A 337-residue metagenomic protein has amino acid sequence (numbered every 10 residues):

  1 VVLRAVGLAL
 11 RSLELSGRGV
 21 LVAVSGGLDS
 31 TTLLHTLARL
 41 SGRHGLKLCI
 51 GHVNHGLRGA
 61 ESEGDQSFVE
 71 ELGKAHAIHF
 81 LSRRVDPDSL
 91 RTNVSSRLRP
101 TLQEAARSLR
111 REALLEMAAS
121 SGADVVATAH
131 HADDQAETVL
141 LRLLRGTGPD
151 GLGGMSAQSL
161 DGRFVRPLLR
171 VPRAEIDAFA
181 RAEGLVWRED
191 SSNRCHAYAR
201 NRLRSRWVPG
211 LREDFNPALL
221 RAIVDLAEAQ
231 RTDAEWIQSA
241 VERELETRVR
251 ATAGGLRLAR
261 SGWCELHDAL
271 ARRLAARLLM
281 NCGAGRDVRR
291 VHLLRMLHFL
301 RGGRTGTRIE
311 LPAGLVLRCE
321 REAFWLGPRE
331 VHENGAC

Functional and structural regions predicted by a protein language model:
V1-S205: Core alpha/beta nucleotide-donor-binding catalytic domains of modification enzymes
V2-S30, S41, L46-C49, V53 (+6 more regions): AMP-forming adenylation/ATP pyrophosphatase catalytic core
V94, M117, L211, L278-L279: Broad structural signal for hydrophobic residues in well-ordered alpha-helices, predominantly aliphatic
H131, D177-E228, T232, R308 (+1 more regions): Mid-to-C-terminal catalytic subdomains of enzymes that bind/position adenosyl phosphate moieties or nucleic-acid
R145, L169, R212-E213, C264: Alpha-solenoid HEAT/Armadillo repeat architecture
G146, E213-P217, A269: Residues at alpha-helix boundaries and the short loops/turns that link adjacent helices
